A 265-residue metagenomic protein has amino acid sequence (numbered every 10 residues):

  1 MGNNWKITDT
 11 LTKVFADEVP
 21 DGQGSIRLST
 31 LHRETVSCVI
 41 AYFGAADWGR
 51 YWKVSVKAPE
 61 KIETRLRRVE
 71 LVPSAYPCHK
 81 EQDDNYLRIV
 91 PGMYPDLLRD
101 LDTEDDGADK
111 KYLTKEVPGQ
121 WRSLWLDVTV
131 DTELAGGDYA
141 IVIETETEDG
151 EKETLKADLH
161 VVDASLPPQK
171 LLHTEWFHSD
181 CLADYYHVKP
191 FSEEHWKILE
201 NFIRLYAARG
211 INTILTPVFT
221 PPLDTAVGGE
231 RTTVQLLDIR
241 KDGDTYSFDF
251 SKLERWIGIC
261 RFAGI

Functional and structural regions predicted by a protein language model:
N3-G22, A46-L126: Surface-exposed binding patches on compact interaction domains or structured appendages
T10, R33, A45-D47, K57-K61 (+5 more regions): Generic structural motif
V14-S29, V188-H195: Short, polar loop/linker segments at the starts of domains and inter-domain junctions
S25-G49, E200, L215: Contiguous beta-strand segments within globular domains
A41-K53, D109-L171, W196: Extended acidic/polar, glycine-enriched regions that form or flank non-catalytic beta-rich accessory modules
G44, A58, L101, V130 (+3 more regions): Hydrophobic, Leu/Ile/Phe/Ala-enriched alpha-helical segments that form helix-helix packing faces
K152-S247, E254, G258-I265: An acidic-aromatic substrate-binding cleft motif
